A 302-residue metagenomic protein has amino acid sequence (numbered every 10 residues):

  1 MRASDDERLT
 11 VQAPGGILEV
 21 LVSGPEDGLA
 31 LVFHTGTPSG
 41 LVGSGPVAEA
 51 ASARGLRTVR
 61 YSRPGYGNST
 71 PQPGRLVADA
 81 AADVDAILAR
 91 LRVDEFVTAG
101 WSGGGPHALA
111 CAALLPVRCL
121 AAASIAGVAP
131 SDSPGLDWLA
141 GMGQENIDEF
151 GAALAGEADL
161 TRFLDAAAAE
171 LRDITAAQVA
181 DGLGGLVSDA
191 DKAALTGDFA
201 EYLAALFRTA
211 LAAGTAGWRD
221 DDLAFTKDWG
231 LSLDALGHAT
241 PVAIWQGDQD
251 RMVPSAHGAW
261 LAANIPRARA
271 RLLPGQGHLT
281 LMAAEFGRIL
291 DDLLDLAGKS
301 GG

Functional and structural regions predicted by a protein language model:
M1-V22: N-terminal cap/lid segment of alpha/beta-hydrolase-fold proteins
E19-N68: Conserved HGGG/HGGXW glycine-rich cap/lid loop of the alpha/beta-hydrolase fold
D79-F96: Conserved acidic catalytic loop of the alpha/beta-hydrolase fold
F96-W138: Conserved hydrolase catalytic core segment
M142-L233: Alpha/beta-hydrolase
H238, I244-Q246, D250: Short beta-strand/loop motif that positions the catalytic acidic residue of the alpha/beta-hydrolase fold
R251-H257: Conserved alpha/beta-hydrolase "acid-adjacent" motif
R267-G302: Catalytic active-site module of serine/aspartate enzymes centered on a nucleophile-bearing elbow/loop
